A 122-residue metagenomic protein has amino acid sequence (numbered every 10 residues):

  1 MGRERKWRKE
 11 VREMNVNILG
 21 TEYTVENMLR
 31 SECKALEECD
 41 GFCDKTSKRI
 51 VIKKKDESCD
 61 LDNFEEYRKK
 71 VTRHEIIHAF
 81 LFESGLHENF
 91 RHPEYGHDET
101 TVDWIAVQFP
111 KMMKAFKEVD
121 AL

Functional and structural regions predicted by a protein language model:
G2-N63, E83-L122: Metalloprotease/metallohydrolase-associated module, dominated by Zn2+-dependent proteases
E65, K69, R73, D98: Hydrophobic (often cysteine-bearing) scaffold residues that line and stabilize catalytic clefts of nucleotide/cofactor
K70-F82: Active-site recognition of the HExxH zinc-binding catalytic motif
